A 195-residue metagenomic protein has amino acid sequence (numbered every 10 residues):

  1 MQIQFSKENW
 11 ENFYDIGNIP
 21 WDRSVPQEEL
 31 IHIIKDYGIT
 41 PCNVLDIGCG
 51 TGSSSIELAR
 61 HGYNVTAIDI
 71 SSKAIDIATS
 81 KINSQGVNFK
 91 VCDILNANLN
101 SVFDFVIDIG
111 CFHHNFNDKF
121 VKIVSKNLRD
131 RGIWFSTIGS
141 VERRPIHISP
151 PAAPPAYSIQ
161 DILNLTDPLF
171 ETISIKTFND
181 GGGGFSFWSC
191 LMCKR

Functional and structural regions predicted by a protein language model:
M1-I39, T51-N98, N115-I123, I133-R195: Class I (Rossmann-like) S-adenosyl-L-methionine-dependent methyltransferase catalytic domain, capturing the SAM-binding
C42-G50: Conserved class I S-adenosyl-L-methionine
I107: A conserved beta-strand element that flanks and buttresses the S-adenosyl-L-methionine
G110-H114: Short catalytic micro-motifs in class I SAM-dependent methyltransferases
K126-R129: Short, conserved loop/helix-junction motifs that constitute active-site signature segments in enzyme catalytic cores
